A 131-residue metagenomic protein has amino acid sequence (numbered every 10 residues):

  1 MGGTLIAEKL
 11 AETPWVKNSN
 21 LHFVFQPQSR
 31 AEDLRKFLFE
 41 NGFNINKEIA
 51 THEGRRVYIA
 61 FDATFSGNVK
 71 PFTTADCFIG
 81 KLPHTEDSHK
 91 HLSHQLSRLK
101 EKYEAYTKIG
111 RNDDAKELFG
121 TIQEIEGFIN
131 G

Functional and structural regions predicted by a protein language model:
G3-G131: Class I S-adenosyl-L-methionine
